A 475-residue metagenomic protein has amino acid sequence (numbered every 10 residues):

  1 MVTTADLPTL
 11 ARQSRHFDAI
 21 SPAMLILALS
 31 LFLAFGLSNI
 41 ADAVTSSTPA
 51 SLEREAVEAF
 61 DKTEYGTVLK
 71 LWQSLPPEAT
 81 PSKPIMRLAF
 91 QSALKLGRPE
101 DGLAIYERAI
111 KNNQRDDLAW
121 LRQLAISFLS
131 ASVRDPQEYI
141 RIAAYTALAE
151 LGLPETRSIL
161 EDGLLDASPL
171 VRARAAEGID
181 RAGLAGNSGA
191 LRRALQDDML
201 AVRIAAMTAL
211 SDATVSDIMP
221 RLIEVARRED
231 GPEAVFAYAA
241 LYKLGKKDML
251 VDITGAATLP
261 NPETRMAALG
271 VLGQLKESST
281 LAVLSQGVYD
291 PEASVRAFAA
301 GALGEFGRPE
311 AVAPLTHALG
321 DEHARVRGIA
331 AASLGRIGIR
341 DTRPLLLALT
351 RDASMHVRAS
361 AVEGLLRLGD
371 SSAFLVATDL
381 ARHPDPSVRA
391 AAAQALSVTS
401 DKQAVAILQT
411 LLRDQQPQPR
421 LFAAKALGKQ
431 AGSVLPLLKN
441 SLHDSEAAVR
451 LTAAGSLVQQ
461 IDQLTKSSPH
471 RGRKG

Functional and structural regions predicted by a protein language model:
A23-G36: Bacterial N-terminal signal peptides
L37-L124: N-terminal leader/linker segments that initiate helical-solenoid repeat arrays
L69-K70, K83-R87, P99-A104, A119-V133 (+11 more regions): Amphipathic alpha-helical scaffolding segments comprising HEAT/armadillo-like alpha-solenoid repeats
S92, D116-W120, A147-E150, G178 (+9 more regions): Core register positions within helices of long alpha-helical scaffolds
P136-Q137, A167-S168, D198-M199, E229-D230 (+7 more regions): Short inter-helical turns and helix N-cap capping residues of alpha-solenoid HEAT/ARM repeat scaffolds
